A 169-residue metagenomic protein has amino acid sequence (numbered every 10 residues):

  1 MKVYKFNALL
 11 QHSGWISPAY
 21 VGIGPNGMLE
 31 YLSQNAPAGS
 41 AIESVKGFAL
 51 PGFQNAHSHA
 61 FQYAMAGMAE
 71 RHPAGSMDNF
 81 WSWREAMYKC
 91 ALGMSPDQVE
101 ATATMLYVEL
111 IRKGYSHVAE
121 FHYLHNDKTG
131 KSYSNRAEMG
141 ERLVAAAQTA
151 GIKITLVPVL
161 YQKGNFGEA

Functional and structural regions predicted by a protein language model:
M1-A38, F48-A49: N-terminal metal-binding scaffold of metallo-dependent hydrolase/deaminase domains
N7, V21, G27, K46 (+4 more regions): Divalent metal-coordination and catalytic microenvironments
K46-A49, A103-T104: Short hydrophobic "helix-edge" motifs at membrane interfaces and signal-peptide entry regions
P51-Y63: Histidine-centered catalytic micro-motifs
G52, C90-P96, I111, H117 (+1 more regions): N-terminal capping/lid subdomain adjacent to the active-site entrance of alpha/beta enzymes
A64-V99, K128-R136, K163-A169: Active-site gating loops and adjacent loop-to-helix segments of metal-dependent hydrolytic enzymes
Q98-E109, R142: Short, acidic/polar
Y115-A169: Histidine/acidic-residue-rich, glycine-tolerant segments that coordinate divalent metal ions
